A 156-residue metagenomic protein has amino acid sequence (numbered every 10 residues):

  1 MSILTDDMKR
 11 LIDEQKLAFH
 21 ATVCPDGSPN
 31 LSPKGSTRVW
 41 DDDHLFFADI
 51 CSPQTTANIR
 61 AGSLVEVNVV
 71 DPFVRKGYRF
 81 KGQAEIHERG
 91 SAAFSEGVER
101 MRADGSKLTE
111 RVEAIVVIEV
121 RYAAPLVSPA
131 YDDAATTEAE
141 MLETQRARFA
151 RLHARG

Functional and structural regions predicted by a protein language model:
M1-L17: Short, basic/aromatic recognition patches
M8-K9, S36, A103-L108: A generic local secondary-structure boundary/capping motif
Q15-D49, R79: Short beta-strand segments
A18, S63-V65, K76-F80, V112-V116 (+1 more regions): Generic beta-strand structural signal
G27, N58-I59, I118: Buried hydrophobic positions in well-ordered alpha/beta secondary-structure cores of metabolic enzymes
P53-R100: Short, structured beta-strand-loop surface elements
E85-G156: C-terminal edge-of-domain segments
